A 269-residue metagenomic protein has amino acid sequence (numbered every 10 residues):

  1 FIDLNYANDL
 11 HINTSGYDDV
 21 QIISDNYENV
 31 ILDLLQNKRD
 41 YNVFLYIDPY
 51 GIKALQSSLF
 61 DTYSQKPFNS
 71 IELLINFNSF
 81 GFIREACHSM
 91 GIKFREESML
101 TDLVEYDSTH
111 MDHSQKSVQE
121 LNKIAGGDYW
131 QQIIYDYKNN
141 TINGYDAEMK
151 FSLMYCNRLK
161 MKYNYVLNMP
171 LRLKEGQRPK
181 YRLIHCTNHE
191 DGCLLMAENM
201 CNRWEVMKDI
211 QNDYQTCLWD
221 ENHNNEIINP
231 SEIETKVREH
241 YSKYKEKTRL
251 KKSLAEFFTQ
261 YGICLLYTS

Functional and structural regions predicted by a protein language model:
F1-L32: SAM cofactor-binding core of SAM-dependent methyltransferases, primarily the Rossmann-like beta-alpha-beta module
I2, F44-D48: Acidic beta-strand-to-loop metal/phosphate-binding motif
N29-N42, Y50-I263: Class I S-adenosyl-L-methionine
Y267-T268: Conserved small/polar residues in nucleotide/adenosyl-binding loops
